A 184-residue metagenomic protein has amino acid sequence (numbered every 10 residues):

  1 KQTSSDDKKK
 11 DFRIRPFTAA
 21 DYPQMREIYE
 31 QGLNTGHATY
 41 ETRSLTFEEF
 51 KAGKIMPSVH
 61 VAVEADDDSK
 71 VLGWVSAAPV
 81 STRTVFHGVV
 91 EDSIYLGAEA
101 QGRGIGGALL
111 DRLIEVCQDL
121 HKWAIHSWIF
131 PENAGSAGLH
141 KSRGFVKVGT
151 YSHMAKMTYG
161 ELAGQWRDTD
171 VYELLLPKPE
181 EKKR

Functional and structural regions predicted by a protein language model:
K1-D11, E181-R184: Eukaryotic N-terminal low-complexity, Ser/Thr- and Lys/Arg-rich leader segments that predominantly function as
F12-M25: A short beta-loop-alpha structural element at the N-terminal edge of CoA-dependent acyl/N-acetyltransferase catalytic
F17, L96, I129: Hydrophobic adenine-recognition pocket in adenosine-nucleotide-binding enzymes
T35, T42-E99, L110-D111, L175-P177: Acetyl-CoA-dependent GNAT
S76-P79, H126-I129, K141, V146-D168: Conserved catalytic-core motifs of GNAT/GCN5-like acyltransferases
D92, I125-S127, Y172: A structural signal for short, well-ordered beta-strand segments
G102-C117, G138-S142: Conserved acetyl-CoA-binding loop-helix of GNAT-fold acetyltransferases
C117-I129, A137: Conserved GNAT acetyl-CoA-binding A-motif
